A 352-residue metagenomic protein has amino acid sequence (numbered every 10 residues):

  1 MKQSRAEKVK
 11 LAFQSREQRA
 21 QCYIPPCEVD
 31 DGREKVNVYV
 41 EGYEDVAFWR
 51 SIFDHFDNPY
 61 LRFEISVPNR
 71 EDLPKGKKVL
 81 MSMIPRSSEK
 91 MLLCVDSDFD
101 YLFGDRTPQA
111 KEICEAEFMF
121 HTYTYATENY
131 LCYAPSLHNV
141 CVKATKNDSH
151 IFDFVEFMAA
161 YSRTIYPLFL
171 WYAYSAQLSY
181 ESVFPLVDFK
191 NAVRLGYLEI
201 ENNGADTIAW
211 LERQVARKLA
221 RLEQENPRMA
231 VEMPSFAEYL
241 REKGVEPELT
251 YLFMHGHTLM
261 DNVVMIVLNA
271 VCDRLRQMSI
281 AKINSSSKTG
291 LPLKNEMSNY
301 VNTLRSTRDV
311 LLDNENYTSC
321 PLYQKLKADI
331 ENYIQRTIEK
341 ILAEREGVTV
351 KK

Functional and structural regions predicted by a protein language model:
M1-K352: Acidic, divalent-metal-binding catalytic cores of TOPRIM and closely related two-metal-ion phosphodiester/pyrophosphate
